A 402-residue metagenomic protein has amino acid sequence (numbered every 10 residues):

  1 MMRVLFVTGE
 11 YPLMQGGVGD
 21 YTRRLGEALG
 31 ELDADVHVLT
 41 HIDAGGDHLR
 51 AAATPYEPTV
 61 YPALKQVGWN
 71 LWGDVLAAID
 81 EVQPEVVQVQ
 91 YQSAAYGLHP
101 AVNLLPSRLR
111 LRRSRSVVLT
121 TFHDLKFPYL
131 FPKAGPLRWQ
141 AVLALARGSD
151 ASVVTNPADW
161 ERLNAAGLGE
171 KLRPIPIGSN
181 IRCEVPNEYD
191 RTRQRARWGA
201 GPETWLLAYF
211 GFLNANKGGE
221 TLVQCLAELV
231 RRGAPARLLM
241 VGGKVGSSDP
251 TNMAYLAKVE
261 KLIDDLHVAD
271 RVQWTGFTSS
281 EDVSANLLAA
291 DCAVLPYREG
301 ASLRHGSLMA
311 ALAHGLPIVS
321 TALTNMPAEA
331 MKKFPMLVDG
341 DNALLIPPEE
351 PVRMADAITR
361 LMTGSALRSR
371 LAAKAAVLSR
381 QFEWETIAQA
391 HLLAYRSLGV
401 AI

Functional and structural regions predicted by a protein language model:
S107-R112, G135-S152: Membrane-proximal helix-turn-helix segments that form the acceptor-binding/catalytic region of lipid-linked
A146-R191, A200: Donor nucleotide-sugar binding/catalytic pocket of nucleotide-sugar-dependent glycosyltransferases
G201-K217, V223-L226, L239-V241: Conserved donor-binding/catalytic core segment of Leloir-type glycosyltransferases
T251-E281: Nucleotide-activated donor-binding/catalytic signature segment of Leloir-type glycosyltransferases, i.e., the conserved
R271, F277, L287-S302, L316: Acidic donor-binding loop of glycosyltransferase active sites
C292-A293, A311-A313, P317-P327: Short hydrophobic beta-strand element within catalytic cores of glycosyltransferases and related nucleotide-activated
M331-P351, R360-S365: Conserved acidic donor-binding segment of nucleotide-sugar-dependent glycosyltransferases
R360, L367-Q381, L393, S397: A short, well-ordered alpha-helix in the C-terminal region of glycosyltransferases
